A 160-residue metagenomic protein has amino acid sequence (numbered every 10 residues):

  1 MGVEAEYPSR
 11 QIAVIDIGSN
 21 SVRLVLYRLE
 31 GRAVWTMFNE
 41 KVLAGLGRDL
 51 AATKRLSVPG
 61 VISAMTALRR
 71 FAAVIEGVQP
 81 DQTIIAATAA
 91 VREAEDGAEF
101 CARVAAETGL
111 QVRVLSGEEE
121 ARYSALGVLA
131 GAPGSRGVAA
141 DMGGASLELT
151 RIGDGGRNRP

Functional and structural regions predicted by a protein language model:
M1-S19, V25-M142, T150-P160: Nucleotide/phosphate-binding catalytic cleft detector across ATP-hydrolyzing and phosphate-transferring enzymes
L147: Metal-dependent DNA phosphodiester-chemistry modules and their immediately adjacent helices/loops in DNA-processing
